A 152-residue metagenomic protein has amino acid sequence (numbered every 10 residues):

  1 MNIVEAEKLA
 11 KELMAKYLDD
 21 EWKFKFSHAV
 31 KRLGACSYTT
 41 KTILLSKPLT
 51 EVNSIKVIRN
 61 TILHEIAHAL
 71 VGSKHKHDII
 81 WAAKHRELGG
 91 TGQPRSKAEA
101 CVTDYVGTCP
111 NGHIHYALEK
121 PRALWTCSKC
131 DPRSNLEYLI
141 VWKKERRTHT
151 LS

Functional and structural regions predicted by a protein language model:
M1-N60, A69-S152: Active-site-proximal or metal-binding-adjacent scaffold patches in catalytic folds
E65: Walker B catalytic acidic pair
